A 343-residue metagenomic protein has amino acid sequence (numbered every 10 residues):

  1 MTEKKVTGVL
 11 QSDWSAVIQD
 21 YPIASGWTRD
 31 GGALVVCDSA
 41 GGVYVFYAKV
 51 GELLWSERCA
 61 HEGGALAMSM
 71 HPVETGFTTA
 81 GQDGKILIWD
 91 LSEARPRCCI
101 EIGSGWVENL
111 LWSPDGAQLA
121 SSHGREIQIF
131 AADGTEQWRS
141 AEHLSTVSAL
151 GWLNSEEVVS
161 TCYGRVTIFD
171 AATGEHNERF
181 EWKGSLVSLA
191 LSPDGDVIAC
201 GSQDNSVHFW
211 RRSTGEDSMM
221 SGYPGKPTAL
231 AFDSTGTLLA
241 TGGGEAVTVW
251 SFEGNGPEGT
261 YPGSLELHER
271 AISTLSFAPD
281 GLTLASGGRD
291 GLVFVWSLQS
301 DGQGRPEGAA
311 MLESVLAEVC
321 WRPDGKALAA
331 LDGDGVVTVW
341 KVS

Functional and structural regions predicted by a protein language model:
M1-S343: WD40-repeat beta-propeller superdomains and closely related acidic/aromatic-rich repeat-like regions
